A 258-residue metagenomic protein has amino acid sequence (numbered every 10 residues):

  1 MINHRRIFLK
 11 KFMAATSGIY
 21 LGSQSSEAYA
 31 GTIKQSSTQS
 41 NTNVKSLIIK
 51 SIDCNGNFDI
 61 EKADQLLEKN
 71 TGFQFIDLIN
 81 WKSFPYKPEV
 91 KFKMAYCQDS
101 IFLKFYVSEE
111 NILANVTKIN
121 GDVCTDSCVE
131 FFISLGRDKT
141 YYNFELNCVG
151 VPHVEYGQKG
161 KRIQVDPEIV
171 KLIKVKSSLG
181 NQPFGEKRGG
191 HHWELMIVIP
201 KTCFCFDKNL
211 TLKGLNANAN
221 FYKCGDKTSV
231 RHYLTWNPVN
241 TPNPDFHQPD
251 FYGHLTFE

Functional and structural regions predicted by a protein language model:
I7-Y29: N-terminal export signals
A30-E258: Structural preference for beta-rich elements and adjacent junctions enriched in aromatics
